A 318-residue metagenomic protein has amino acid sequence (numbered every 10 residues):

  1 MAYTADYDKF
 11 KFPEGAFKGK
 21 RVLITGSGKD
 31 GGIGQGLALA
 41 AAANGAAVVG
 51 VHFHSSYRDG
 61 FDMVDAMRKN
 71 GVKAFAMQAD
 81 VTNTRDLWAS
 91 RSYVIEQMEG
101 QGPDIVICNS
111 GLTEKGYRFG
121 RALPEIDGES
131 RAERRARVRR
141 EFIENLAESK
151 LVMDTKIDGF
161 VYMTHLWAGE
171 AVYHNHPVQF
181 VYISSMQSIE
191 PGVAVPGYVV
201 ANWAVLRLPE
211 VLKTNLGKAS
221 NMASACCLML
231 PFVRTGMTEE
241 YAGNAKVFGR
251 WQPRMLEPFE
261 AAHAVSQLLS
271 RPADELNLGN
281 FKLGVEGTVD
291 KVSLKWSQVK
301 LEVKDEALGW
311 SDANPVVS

Functional and structural regions predicted by a protein language model:
M1-L23, Q97, R121-R140, A147 (+1 more regions): Non-catalytic terminal and boundary segments that flank Rossmann-like NAD(P)-dependent oxidoreductase
A2-A5, K150, A223, C227 (+1 more regions): C-terminal helical subdomain
D8-G50: Canonical Rossmann dinucleotide-binding motif of NAD(H)/NADP(H)-dependent dehydrogenases/reductases, specifically
G26-D30, L112-F119, L123-M153, V172-A219 (+2 more regions): Catalytic loop of short-chain dehydrogenase/reductase
A46-D62: Conserved glycine-rich Rossmann-like NAD(P)H-binding loop of the short-chain dehydrogenase/reductase
Y57-R58, Q78-S92: The beta1-alpha1 cofactor-binding region of Rossmann-like NAD(H)/NADP(H)-dependent oxidoreductases
T164-H165, E210: A short, exposed helix-loop element centered on a Lys and neighboring polar residues
